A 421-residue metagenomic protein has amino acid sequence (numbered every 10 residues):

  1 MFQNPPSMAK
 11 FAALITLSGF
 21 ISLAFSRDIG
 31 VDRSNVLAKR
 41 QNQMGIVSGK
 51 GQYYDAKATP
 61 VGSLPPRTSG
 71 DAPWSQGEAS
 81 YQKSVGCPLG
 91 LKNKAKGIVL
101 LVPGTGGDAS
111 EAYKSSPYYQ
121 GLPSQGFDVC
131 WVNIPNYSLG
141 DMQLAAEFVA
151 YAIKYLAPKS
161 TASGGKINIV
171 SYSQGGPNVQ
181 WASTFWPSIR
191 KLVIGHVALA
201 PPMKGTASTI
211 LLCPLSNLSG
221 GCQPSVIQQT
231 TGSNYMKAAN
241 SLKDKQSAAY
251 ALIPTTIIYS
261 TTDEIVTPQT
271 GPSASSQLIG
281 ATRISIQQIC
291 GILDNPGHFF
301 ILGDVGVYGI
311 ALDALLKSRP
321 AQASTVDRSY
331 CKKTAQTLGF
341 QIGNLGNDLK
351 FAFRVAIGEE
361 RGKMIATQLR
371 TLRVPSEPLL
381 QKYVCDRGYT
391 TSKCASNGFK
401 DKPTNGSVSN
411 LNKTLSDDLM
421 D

Functional and structural regions predicted by a protein language model:
M1-I29, D421: Fungal secretory targeting signals
S22-Q43: N-terminal extracellular "head" region immediately following the signal peptide in secreted fungal cell-surface proteins
K50-Q76, G86-K166, N217-L218, G346 (+3 more regions): Active-site catalytic motif of lipid deacylating hydrolases and related acyltransferases
L91-A95, P123-S124, S160-S163, V170 (+4 more regions): Extracellular/periplasmic catalytic domains that process cell-envelope and extracellular macromolecules
V102-T105, F127, V132-Y137, S171-Q174 (+4 more regions): Active-site-proximal beta-strand/loop segments in catalytic clefts of secreted hydrolases
P103, A146-K243: Serine-dependent carboxylesterase/thioesterase catalytic core of lipase-like alpha/beta-hydrolase/SGNH enzymes
N133-N136, G164-I169, T209-I210, A248-Y250 (+1 more regions): Surface-exposed patches in mature extracellular/periplasmic domains of secreted proteins
Y250-D421: C-terminal catalytic-base region of ester-bond hydrolases, centering on the histidine of the charge-relay
